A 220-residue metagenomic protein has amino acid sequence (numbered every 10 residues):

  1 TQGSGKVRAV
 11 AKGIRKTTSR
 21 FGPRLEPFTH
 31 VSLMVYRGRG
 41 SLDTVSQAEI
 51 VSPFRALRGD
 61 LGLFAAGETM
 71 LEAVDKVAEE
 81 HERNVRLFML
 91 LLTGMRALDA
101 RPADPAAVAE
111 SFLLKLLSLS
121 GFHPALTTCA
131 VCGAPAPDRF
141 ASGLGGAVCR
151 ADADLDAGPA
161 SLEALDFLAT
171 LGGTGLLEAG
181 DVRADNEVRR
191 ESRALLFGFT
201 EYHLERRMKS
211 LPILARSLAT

Functional and structural regions predicted by a protein language model:
T1-T220: Non-catalytic alpha-helical scaffolds and adjoining flexible linkers that form interface surfaces for assembly
